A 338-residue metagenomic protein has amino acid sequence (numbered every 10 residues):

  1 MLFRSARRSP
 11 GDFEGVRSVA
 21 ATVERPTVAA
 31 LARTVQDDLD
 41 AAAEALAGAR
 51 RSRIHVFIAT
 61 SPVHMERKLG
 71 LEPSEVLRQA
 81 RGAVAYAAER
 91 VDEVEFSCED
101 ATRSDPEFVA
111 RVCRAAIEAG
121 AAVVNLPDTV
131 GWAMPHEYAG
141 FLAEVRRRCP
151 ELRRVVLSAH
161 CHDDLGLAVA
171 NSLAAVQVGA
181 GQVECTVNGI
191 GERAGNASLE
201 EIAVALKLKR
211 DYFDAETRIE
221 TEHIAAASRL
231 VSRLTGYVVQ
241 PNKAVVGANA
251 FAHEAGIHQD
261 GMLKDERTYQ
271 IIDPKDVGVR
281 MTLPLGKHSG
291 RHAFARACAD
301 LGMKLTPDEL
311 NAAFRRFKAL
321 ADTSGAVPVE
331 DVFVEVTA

Functional and structural regions predicted by a protein language model:
S5-R8, L31-T34, I58-S61, E99-A101 (+4 more regions): Short, ordered loop/turn segments at secondary-structure junctions
E14-V23, Q36-L157, L173-A180: Alpha/beta enzyme core
A20-T27, L46, R50, I54 (+12 more regions): Structural signal for hydrophobic packing residues in well-ordered secondary-structure cores of soluble enzyme domains
R50-R51, L167-V183, I190-L208, A250-D273: Flexible glycine/proline-rich, aromatic-decorated loop/lid segments
H136, A143-C149, L173-A174, R193-V204 (+2 more regions): Metal-centered catalytic cores of metalloenzymes
L157-D164, N171, C185: Histidine-centered catalytic micro-motifs
V204, R210-A338: A mid-to-C-terminal "edge-of-domain" accessory segment
